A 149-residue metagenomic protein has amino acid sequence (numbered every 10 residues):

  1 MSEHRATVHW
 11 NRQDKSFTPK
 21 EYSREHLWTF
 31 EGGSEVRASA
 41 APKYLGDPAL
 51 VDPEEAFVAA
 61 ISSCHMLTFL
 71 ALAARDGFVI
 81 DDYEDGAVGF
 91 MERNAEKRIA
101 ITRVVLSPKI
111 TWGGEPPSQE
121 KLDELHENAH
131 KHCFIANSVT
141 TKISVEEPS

Functional and structural regions predicted by a protein language model:
M1-A59, L70-S149: Extended beta-strand/beta-hairpin segments
